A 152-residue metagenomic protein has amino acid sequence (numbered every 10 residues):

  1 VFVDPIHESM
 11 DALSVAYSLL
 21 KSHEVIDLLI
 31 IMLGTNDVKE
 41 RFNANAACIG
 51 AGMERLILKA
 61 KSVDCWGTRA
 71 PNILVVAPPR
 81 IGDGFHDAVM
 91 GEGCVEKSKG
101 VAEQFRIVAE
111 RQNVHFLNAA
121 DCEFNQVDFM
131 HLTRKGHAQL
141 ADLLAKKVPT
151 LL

Functional and structural regions predicted by a protein language model:
V1-D11: Acidic/histidine-rich helix-loop elements that form or flank divalent-metal/phosphate-binding sites at the catalytic
S9-L152: Alpha-helical cap/lid subdomain in secreted, periplasmic, or secretory-pathway luminal O-acyl-processing enzymes
